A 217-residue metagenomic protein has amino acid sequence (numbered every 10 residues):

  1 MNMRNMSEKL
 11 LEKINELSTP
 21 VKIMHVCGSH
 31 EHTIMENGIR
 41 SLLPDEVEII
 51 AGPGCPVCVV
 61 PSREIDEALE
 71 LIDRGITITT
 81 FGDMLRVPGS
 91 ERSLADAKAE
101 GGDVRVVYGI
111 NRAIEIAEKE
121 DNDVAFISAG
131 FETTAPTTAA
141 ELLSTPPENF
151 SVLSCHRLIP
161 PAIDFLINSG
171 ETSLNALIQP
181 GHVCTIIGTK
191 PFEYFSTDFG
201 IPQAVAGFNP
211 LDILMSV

Functional and structural regions predicted by a protein language model:
M1-D121, A135, L143-P147, L153 (+2 more regions): Metallocofactor- and cofactor-centric catalytic cores in central/energy metabolism, strongly enriched
C27, G82, F126-A129, S154-C155 (+1 more regions): Small/polar loops that bind or transfer phosphate-bearing groups
E91, I163-F165, T189-K190, S216: Short, well-ordered secondary-structure micro-motifs
R105-V106, A125, Q203-A206: Short hydrophobic alpha-helical runs that function as membrane-insertion/retention elements
D123-I167, E171-S173, Q179-G188: Active-site cavity-forming subdomains of large catalytic enzyme subunits
L153, G170-V217: A conserved active-site cap/scaffold subdomain adjacent to cofactor or substrate pockets
